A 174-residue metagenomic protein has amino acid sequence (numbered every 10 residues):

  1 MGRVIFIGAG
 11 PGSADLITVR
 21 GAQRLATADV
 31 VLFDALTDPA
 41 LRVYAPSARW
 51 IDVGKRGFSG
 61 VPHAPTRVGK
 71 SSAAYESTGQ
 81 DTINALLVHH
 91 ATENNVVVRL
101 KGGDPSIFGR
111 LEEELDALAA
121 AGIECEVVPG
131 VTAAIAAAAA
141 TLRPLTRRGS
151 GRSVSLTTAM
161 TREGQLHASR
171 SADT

Functional and structural regions predicted by a protein language model:
M1-A14, V19-V131: Class I S-adenosyl-L-methionine
M1-V4, V97, D116, C125-E126 (+1 more regions): Beta-strand/loop-alpha-helix module characteristic of Rossmann-like adenine-cofactor folds
